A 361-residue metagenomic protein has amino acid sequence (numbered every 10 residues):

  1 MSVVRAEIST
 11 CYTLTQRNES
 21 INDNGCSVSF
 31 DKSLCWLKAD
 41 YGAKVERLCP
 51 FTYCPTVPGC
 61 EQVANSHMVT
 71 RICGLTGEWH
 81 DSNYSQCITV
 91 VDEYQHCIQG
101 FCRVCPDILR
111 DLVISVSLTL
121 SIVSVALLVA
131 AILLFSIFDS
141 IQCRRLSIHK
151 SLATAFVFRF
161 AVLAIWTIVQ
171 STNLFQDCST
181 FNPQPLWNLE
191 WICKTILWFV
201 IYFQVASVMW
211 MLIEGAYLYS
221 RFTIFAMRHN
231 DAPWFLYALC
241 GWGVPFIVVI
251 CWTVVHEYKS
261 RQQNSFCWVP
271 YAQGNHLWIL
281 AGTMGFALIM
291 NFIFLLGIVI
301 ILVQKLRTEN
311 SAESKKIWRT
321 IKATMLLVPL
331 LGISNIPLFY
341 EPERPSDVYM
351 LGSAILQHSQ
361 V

Functional and structural regions predicted by a protein language model:
M1-I114: Extracellular cysteine-rich, disulfide-bonded modular repeats and adjacent stalk/linker segments in secreted
D92-C97, C105-V361: Alpha-helical multi-pass membrane domain signature
